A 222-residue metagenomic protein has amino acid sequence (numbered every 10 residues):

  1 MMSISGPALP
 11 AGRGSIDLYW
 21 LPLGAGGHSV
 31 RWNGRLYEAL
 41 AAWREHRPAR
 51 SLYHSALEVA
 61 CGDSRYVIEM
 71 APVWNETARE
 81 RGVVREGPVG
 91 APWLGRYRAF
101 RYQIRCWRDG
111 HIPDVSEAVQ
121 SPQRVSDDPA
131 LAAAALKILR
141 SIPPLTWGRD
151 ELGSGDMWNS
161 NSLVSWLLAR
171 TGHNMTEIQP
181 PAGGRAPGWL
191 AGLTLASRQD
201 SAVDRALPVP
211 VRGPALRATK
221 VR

Functional and structural regions predicted by a protein language model:
M2-S154, D200, A206-A218, R222: Non-catalytic ligand/cofactor/substrate-binding and regulatory segments of enzyme domains
S64-R65, A169-E177: Short helix-capping/linker segments at secondary-structure and domain boundaries
R149-L163, H173-T176, G192, A196-S197: Active-site neighborhood of thiol-dependent amide/isopeptide-bond enzymes
V164-L168: Buried hydrophobic packing segments
N174-L216: Accessory, usually C-terminal, subdomains that scaffold auxiliary metal cofactors
